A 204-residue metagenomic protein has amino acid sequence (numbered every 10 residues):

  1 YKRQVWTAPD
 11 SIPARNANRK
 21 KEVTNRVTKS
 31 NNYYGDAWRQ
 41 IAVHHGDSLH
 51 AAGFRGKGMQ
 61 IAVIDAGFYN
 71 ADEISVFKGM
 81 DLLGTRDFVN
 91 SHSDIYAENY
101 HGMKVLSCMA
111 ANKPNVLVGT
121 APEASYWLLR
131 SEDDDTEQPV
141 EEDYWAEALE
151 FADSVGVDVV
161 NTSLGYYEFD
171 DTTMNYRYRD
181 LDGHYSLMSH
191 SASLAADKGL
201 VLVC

Functional and structural regions predicted by a protein language model:
K2-Q40, S48-L49: Autoinhibitory propeptides
R3-V5, S131, G165: Short, ordered loop/turn segments at secondary-structure junctions
A37, D47-D87, S91-E141, V155-D158 (+2 more regions): Subtilisin-like serine protease catalytic core
A42-H45, Y144-W145, M188: Amphipathic coiled-coil/heptad-repeat helices and related helical stalk/stem segments that mediate oligomerization
Q138-E142, Y178-L181: Flexible, glycine- and charge-enriched loops at secondary-structure boundaries
E141-L149: Short, acidic/polar
L149, V157-C204: Catalytic-core segments of hydrolase enzymes
A152: Hydrophobic pocket-lining residues that define ligand/cofactor binding sites across diverse proteins
